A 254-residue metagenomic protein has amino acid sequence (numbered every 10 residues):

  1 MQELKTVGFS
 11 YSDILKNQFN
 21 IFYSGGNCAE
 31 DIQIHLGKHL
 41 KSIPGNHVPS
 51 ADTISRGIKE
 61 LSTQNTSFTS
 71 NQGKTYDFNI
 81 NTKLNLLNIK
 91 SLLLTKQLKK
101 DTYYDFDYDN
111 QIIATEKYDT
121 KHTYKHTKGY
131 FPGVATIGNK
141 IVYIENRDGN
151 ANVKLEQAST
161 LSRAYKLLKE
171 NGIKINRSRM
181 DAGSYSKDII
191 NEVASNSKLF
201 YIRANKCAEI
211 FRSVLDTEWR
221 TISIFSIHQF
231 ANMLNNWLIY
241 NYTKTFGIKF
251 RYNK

Functional and structural regions predicted by a protein language model:
M1-K16, L155: Basic, short loop/linker segments at the boundary and entry of helix-turn-helix/winged-helix-like folds
K5-G8, G37-R56: Short, basic interhelical loop/turn and adjoining N-cap of the next helix at nucleic-acid- or acidic-partner-contacting
N17-Q18, I32, S50, I54 (+4 more regions): Short, conserved catalytic/metal-binding motifs centered on acidic residues
S24-G37: Short, charged amphipathic recognition helices of the HTH superfamily and cognate SANT/SANTA-like modules
H47, K59-V134: Active-site-proximal, Lys/Arg-enriched surface segment that forms a nucleic-acid-binding/basic interface patch
Y124-N171: Electropositive, glycine- and tryptophan-enriched low-complexity nucleic-acid-binding patches
A151-F211: Domain-level cores of phosphate- or acyl-group-handling catalytic modules
Y201-K254: An anionic, glycine-rich sequence signature occurring as long contiguous blocks
